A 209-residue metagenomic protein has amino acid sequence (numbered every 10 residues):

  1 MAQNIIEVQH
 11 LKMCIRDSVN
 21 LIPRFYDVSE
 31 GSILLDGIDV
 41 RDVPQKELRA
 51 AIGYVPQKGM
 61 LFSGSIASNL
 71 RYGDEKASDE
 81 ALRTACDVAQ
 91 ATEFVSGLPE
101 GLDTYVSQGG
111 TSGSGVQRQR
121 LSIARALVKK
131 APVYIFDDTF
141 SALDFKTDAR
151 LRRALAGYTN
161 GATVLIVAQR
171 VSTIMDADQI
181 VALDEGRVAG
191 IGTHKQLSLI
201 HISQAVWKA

Functional and structural regions predicted by a protein language model:
M1-K12: ABC-family P-loop ATPase nucleotide-binding domain
Q3-I5, G97, D138, K146 (+5 more regions): C-terminal portion of ABC ATPase nucleotide-binding domains
L11-S18, I200-I202, V206: Conserved small/polar residues in nucleotide/adenosyl-binding loops
D17, S114-G115, L121-A126, R150 (+1 more regions): ABC ATPase nucleotide-binding domain "signature" region
I22-P23: Helix-to-loop junction immediately C-terminal to a conserved catalytic motif
S32-L34, D42, R49, A67-Q108 (+2 more regions): ABC ATPase nucleotide-binding domain helical subdomain, centered on the C-loop/LSGGQ "ABC signature"
L34-D36, T92-L121, T139, L143-K146: ABC-fold ATPase nucleotide-binding domain signature/coupling loops
V128-P132, G161: A short, proline-enriched helix->beta-strand linker immediately N-terminal to the Walker B motif in ABC-type P-loop
